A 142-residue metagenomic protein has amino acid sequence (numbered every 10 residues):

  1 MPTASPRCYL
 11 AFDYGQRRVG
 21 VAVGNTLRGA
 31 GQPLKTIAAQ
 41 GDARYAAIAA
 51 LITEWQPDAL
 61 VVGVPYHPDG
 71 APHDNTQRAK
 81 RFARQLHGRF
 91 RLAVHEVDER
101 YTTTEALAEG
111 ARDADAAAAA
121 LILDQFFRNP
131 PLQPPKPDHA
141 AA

Functional and structural regions predicted by a protein language model:
P2-F12, Q16-A142: Phosphate- and other anionic-substrate recognition elements at nucleic-acid/protein interfaces
